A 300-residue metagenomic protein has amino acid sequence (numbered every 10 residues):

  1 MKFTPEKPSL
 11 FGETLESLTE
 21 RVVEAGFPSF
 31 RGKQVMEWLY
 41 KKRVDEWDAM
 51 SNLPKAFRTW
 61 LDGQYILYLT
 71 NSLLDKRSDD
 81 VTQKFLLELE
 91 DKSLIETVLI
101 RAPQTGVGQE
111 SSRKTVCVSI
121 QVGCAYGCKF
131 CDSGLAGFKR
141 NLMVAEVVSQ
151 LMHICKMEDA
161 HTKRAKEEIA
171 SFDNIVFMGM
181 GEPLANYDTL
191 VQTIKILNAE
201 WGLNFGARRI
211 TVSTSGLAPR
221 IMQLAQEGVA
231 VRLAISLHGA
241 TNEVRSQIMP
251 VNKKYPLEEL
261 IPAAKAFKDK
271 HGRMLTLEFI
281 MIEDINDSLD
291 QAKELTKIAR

Functional and structural regions predicted by a protein language model:
M1-K114: Flexible, acidic/Gly-rich N-terminal and inter-domain linker regions that tether and position cofactor-handling modules
E20, T59, S149, Q192-K195 (+1 more regions): Solvent-exposed alpha-helical segments within well-ordered globular domains of core cellular machineries
S78, S119-I120, S133, S213 (+1 more regions): Short linear Ser/Thr-Pro motifs
K84, T115-S119, T211, E278: Short aromatic/hydrophobic contact patches that present stacked aromatics for nucleic-acid/ligand binding
Q104-K156: Canonical Radical SAM [4Fe-4S] cluster-binding loop centered on the CxxxCxxC motif and its immediate flanking residues
T105-E110, T162-E168: Intrinsically disordered, low-complexity terminal tails and inter-domain linkers enriched for S/T/G/P/D/E
D159-T162, S171-R300: Conserved AdoMet/S-adenosylmethionine-binding subsite of the radical SAM
